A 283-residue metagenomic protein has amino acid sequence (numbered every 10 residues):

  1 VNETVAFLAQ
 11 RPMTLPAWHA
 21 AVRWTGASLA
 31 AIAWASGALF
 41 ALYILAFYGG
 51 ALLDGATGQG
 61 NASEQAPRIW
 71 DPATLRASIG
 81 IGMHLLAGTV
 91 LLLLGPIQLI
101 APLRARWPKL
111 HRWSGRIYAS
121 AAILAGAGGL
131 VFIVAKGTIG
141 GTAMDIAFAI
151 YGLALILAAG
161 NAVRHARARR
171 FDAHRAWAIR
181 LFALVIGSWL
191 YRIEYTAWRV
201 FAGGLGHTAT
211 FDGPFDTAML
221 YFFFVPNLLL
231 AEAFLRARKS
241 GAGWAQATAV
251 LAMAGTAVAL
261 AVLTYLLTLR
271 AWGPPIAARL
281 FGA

Functional and structural regions predicted by a protein language model:
N2-A283: Alpha-helical membrane insertion/targeting regions
